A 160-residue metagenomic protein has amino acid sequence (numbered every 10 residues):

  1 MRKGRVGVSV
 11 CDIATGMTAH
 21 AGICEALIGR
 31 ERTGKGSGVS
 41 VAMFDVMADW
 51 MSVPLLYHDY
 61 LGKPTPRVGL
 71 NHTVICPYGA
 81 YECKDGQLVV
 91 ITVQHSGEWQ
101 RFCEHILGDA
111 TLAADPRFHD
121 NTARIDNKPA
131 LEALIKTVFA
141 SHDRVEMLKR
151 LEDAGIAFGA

Functional and structural regions predicted by a protein language model:
M1-V93, R101: Active-site-adjacent "lid/gating" segments in soluble enzymes
K35, V39, L148, G159-A160: Short, surface-exposed helix-loop/turn micro-motifs enriched in polar/charged residues
P77-A154, F158: Aromatic-enriched alpha-helical interface/lid elements that frame and gate functional surfaces
